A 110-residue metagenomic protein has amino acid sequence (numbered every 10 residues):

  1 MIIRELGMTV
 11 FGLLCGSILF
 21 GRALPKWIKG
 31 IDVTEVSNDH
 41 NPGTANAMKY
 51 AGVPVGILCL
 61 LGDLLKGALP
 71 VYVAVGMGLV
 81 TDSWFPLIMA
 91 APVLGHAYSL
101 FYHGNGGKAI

Functional and structural regions predicted by a protein language model:
M1-F11, L69-L87: Helix-coil boundary and interhelical linker segments in multi-pass alpha-helical membrane proteins
I2-K29: N-terminal signal-anchor transmembrane alpha helix
F11, L61-L65, A91: Hydrophobic residues within alpha-helical transmembrane segments of multi-pass solute transporters/permease subunits
L14-A23, A90-L100: Transmembrane alpha-helical segments that form the membrane-embedded catalytic/substrate-channel core of multi-pass
R22-P54, G106: Cytosolic, membrane-interface loops and tails of multi-pass inner-membrane proteins
M48-A51, A74-M77, A91, G95 (+1 more regions): Interfacial segments of multi-pass membrane proteins
C59-A74, A109-I110: Core segments of transmembrane alpha-helices that mediate helix-helix packing or line hydrophobic substrate/ligand
L100-A109: Membrane-helix interface "capping/anchor" motifs
